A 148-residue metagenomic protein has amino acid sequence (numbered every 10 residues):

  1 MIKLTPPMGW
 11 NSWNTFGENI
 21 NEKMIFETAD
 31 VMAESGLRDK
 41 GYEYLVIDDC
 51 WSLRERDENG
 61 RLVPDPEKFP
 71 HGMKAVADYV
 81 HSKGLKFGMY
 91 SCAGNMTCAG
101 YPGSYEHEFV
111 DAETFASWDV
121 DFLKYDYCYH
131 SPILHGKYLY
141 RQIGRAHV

Functional and structural regions predicted by a protein language model:
M1-W13, L45: N-terminal hydrophobic targeting/anchoring segments and the immediately downstream early-domain regions of hydrolases
G9-N14, E58-L62: Glycine-/proline-rich flexible loop or hinge segments
N14-I20, P66: Second-shell loop/turn segments in exported
M24, T28-I133: Aromatic-lined carbohydrate-binding/catalytic grooves of carbohydrate-active enzymes
V76, Q142-I143: Aromatic/hydrophobic pocket-lining residues that form π-stacking "cages" and hydrophobic walls in ligand
I133-Q142: A short alpha/beta connector and helix-capping loop motif
A146-V148: Conserved small/polar residues in nucleotide/adenosyl-binding loops
